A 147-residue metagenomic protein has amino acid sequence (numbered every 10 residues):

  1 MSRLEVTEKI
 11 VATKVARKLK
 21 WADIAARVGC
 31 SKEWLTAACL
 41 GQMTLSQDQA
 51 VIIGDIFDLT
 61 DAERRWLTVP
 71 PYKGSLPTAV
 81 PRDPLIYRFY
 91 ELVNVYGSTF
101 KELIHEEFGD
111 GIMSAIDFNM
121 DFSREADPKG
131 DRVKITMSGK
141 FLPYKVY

Functional and structural regions predicted by a protein language model:
M1-L4: Basic/polar N-terminal segments that are highly enriched at the extreme N-terminus, encompassing both cleavable
T7-I24: Short basic helix-loop element that most often maps to the first helix and adjoining turn of HTH DNA-binding modules
A12, A37, I52: DNA-binding alpha-helical recognition surfaces that contact promoter or target DNA
V15-K18, L40-D48, L59: Short, solvent-exposed alpha-helical "recognition" segments
G29-T44: Recognition helix of helix-turn-helix/homeodomain-like DNA-binding domains that insert into the DNA major groove
D48-R64: DNA major-groove recognition helix of helix-turn-helix/homeodomain DNA-binding modules
E63-P143: Helix-turn-helix/homeodomain-like alpha-helical modules used for DNA recognition and transcription-factor dimerization
